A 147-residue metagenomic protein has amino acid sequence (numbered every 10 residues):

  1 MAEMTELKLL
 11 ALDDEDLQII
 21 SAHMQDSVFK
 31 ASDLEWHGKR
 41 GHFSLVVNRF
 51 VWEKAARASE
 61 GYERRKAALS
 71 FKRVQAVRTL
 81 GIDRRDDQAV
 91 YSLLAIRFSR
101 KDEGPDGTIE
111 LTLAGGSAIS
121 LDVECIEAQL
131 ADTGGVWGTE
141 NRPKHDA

Functional and structural regions predicted by a protein language model:
M1, A11, V123-C125, T133 (+1 more regions): Short, well-ordered, aromatic-rich surface patches in folded extracellular/luminal domains
M1-Q25, H145-A147: Eukaryotic intrinsically disordered, low-complexity regulatory linkers and tails enriched in Ser/Thr/Pro
D14-V28, H42-S44, G81-L111, I119-L121 (+1 more regions): Intrinsic, low-complexity N-terminal interaction/targeting segments
Q25-R78: Short, well-structured hydrophobic secondary-structure segments
V47-V51, T112-S117: Secondary-structure transition/turn motif
A55-A58, S120-D122, A131-G134: A short, polar/proline- and glycine-enriched secondary-structure boundary/capping micro-motif
L113-G115, E124-I126, H145: Exposed, polar/acidic Ser/Thr-rich sequence context and nearby capping/turn residues that mark flexible linkers
Q129-A147: Charge-rich, low-complexity linker and terminal segments
